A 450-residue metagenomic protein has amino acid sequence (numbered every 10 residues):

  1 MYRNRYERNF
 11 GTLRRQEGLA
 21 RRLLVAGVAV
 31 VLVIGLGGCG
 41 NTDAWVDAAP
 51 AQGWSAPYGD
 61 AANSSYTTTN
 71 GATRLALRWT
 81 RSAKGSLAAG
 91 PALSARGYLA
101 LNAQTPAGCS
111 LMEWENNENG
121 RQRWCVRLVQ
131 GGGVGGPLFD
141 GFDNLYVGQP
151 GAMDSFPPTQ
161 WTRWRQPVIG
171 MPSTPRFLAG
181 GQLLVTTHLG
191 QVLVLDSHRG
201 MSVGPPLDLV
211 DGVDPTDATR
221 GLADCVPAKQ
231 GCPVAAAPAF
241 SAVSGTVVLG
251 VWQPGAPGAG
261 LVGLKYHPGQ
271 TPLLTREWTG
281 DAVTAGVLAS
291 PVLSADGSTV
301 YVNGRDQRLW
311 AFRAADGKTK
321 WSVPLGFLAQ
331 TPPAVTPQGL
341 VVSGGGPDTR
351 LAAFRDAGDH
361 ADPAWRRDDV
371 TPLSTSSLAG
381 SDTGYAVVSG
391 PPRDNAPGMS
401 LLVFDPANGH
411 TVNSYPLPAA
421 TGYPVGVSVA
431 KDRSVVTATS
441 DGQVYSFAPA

Functional and structural regions predicted by a protein language model:
M1-R8, L264, A407: Generic cytosolic/nucleocytoplasmic N-terminal low-complexity/intrinsically disordered segments
R3-F10, N116-N117, T159: Intrinsically disordered, low-complexity proline-rich regions
R5-G27: Bacterial N-terminal signal peptides that target proteins for export
V30-V33: Hydrophobic alpha-helical segments of integral membrane proteins
G35-G38: C-terminal motif of bacterial Sec signal peptides marking the signal peptidase cleavage site
N41-A51, S55-A88, A92-A450: Extracytoplasmic/lumenal domain signature
